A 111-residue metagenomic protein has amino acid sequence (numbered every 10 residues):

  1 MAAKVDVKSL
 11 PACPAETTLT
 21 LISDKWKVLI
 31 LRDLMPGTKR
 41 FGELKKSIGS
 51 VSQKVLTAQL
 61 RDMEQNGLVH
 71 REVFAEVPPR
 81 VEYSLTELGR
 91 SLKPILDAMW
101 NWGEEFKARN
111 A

Functional and structural regions predicted by a protein language model:
M1-L10, T17-L19, K107-A111: HhH-family (HhH-GPD) DNA N-glycosylase catalytic core used in base-excision repair
S9-V55, P79-E82: N-terminal helix-turn-helix DNA-binding core of bacterial DNA-binding proteins
A15, L96-G103, K107: Hydrophobic alpha-helical core bundles mediating ligand binding, dimerization, or RNAP-core interactions
Q59: Residues within the DNA-recognition helix of helix-turn-helix
A75-M99: Basic, amphipathic "hinge/linker" alpha-helix immediately C-terminal to the N-terminal HTH DNA-binding motif
